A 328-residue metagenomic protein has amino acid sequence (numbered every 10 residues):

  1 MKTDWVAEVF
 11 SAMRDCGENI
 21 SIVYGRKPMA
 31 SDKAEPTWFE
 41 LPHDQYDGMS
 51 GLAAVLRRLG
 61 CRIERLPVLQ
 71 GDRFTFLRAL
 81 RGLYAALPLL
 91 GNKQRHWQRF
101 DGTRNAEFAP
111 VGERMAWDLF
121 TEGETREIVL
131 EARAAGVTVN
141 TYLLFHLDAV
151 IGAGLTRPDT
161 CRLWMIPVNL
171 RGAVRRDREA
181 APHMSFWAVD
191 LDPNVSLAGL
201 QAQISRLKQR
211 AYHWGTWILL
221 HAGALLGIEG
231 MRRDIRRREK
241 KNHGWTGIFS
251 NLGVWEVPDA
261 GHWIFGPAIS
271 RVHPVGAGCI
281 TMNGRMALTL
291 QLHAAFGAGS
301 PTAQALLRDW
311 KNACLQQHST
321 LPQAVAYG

Functional and structural regions predicted by a protein language model:
M1-K27, L56-R126, R308-G328: Non-catalytic, low-complexity flexible loops and terminal extensions
M1-M49, R65, A153-G328: Acyl-thioester-dependent acyl-group transfer interface
H43-D47, A132-V139: Alpha-helical hinge/cap motifs
A53-A54, R58, Q203: Alpha-helical scaffold elements adjacent to nucleotide-binding pockets in ATP/GTP-utilizing enzyme cores
L59-G60, R133, L147-T156: Hydrophobic/aromatic-lined pockets within catalytic cores
E122-V137, L200: Surface-exposed, Lys/Arg-rich phosphate-binding patches that contact polyanionic backbones
T138-D148: Short amphipathic alpha-helical segments
